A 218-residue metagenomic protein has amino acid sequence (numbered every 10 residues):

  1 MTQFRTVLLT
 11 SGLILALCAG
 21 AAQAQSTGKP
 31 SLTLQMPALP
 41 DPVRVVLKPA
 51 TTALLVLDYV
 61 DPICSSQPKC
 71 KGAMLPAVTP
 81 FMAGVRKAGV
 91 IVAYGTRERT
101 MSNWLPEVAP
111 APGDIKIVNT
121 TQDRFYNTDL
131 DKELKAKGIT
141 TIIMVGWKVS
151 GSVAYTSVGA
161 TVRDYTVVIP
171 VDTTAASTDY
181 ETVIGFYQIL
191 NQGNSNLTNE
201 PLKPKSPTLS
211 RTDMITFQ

Functional and structural regions predicted by a protein language model:
M1-S11: Bacterial N-terminal signal peptides that target proteins for export
T10-C18: Bacterial N-terminal signal peptides
G20-A24: Sec/Tat signal peptide C-region and signal peptidase I cleavage site
Q25-A53, P80, R99-Q218: Active-site-adjacent betaalpha module
T27-T33, C64-G72: Acidic/histidine-rich helix-loop elements that form or flank divalent-metal/phosphate-binding sites at the catalytic
A50, Q67-V85, V90-Y94: A short alpha/beta connector and helix-capping loop motif
A53-S66: Acidic/histidine-rich, surface-exposed loop or edge segments in extracytoplasmic proteins
V56-L57, I91-R97: Short beta-strand segments at enzyme active-site cores
